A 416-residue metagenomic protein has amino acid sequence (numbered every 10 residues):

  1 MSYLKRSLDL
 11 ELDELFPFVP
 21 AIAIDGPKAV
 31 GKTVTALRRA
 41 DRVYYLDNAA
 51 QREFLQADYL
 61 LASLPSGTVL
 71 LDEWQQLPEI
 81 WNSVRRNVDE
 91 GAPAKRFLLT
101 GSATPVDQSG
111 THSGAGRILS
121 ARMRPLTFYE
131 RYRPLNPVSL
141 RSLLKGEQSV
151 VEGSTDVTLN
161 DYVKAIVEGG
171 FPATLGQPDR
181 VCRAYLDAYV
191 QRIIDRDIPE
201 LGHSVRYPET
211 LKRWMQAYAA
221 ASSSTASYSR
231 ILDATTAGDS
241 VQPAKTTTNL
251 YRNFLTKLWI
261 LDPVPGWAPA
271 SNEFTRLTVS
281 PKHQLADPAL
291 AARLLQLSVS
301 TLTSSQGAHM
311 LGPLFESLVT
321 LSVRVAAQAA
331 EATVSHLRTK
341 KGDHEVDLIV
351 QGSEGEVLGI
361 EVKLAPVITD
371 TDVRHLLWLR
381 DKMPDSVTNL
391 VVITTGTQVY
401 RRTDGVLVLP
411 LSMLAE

Functional and structural regions predicted by a protein language model:
M1-D13: N-terminal pre-Walker A segment at the start of P-loop NTPase domains
I24: Hydrophobic anchor at the beta1->P-loop junction of P-loop NTPases
K32: Conserved lysine of the Walker
T35-A36: Hydrophobic positions on the alpha1 helix immediately C-terminal to the Walker A/P-loop
Q56-L98: Conserved nucleotide-sensing/catalytic segment adjacent to the nucleotide-binding pocket in NTP-handling enzymes
Q108-S224: Interdomain motor-coupling "hinge/lid" segment immediately C-terminal to the ATP-binding subdomain of NTP-driven enzymes
L175, D179-E356: Accessory nucleic acid-recognition modules appended to NTPase machines
T395-E416: Domain-level recognition of nuclease-like catalytic cores that cleave nucleotide substrates
